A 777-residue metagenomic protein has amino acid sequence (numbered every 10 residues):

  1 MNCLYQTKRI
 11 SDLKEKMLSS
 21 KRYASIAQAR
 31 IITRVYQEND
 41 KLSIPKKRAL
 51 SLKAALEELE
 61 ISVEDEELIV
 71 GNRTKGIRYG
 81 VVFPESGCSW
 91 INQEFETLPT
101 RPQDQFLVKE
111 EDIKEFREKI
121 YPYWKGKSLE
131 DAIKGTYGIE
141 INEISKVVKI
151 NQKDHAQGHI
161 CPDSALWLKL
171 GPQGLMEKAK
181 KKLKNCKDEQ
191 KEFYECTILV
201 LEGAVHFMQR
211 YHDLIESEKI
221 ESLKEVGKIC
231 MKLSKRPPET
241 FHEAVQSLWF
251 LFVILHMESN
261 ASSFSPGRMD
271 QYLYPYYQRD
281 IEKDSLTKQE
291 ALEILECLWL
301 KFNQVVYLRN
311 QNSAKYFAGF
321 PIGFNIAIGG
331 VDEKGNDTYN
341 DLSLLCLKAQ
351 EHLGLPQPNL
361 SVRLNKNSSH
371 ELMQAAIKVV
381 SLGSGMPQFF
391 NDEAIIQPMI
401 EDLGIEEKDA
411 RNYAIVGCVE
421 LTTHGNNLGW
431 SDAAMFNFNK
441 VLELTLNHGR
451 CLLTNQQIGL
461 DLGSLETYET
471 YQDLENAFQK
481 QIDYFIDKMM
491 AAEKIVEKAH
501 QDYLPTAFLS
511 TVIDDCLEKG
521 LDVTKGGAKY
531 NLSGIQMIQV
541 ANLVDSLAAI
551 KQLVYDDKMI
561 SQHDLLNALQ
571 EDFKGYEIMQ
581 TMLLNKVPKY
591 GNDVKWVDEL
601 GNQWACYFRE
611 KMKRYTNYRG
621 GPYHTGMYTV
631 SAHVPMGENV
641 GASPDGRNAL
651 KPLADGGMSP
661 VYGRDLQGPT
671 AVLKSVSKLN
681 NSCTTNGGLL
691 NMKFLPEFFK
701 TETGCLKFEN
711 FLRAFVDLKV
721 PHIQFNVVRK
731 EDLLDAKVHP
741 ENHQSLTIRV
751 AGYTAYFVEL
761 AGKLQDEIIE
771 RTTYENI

Functional and structural regions predicted by a protein language model:
M1-T197, E221, E225, I229-K232 (+1 more regions): Conserved catalytic cores of very large enzyme subunits
T197, A204, M208-Y211, I215: Low-complexity, highly charged intrinsically disordered N-terminal segments that act as targeting/localization
